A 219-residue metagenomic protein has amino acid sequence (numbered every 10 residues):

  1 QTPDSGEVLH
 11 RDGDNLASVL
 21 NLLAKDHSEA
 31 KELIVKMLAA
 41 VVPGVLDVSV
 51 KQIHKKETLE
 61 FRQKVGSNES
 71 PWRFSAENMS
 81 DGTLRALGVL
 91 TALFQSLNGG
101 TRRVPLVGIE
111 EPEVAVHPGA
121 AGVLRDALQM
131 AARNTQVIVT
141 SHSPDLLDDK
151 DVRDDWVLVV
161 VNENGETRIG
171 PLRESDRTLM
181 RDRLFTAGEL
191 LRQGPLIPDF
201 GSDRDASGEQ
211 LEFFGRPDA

Functional and structural regions predicted by a protein language model:
Q1-R102, T178, A187-P198, A206-A219: Phosphate-coordinating catalytic segments in nucleotide- and nucleic-acid-processing enzymes
F61, P118-G119, K150: Short, well-ordered secondary-structure micro-motifs
D81, V114-A115, D145-L146: Residues immediately C-terminal
L90, P118-G122: Conserved strand-to-helix beginnings and helix N-cap segments that scaffold or border functional pockets
R103-P105, H117, A132-I138: Loop/turn-to-beta-strand initiation segments
E110-E111: Walker B catalytic acidic pair
G122-A219: C-terminal lobe/lid and adjacent interdomain/linker elements of RecA-like ASCE P-loop ATPase modules
